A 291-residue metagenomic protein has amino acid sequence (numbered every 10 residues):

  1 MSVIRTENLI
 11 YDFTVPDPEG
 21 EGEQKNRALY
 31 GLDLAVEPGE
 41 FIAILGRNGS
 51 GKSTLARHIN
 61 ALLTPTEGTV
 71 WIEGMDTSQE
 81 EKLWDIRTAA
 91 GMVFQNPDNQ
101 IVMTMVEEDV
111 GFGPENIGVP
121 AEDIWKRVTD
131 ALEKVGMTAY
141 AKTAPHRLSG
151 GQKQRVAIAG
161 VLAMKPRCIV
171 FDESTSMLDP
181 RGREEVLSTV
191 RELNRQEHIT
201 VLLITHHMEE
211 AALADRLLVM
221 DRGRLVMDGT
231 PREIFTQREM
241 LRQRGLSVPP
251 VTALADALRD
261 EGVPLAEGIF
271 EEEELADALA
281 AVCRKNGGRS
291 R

Functional and structural regions predicted by a protein language model:
L45-R47: The feature captures the beta-strand-to-loop junction immediately N-terminal to the Walker
N60: Helix-to-loop junction immediately C-terminal to a conserved catalytic motif
G68-S78, I86: Conserved ABC transporter NBD signature motif
E122-Y140: Conserved ABC ATPase "signature" region
A144-L148, Q152: Conserved ABC ATPase signature
I169-D172: Catalytic Walker B motif of ABC-type/P-loop ATPase nucleotide-binding domains
